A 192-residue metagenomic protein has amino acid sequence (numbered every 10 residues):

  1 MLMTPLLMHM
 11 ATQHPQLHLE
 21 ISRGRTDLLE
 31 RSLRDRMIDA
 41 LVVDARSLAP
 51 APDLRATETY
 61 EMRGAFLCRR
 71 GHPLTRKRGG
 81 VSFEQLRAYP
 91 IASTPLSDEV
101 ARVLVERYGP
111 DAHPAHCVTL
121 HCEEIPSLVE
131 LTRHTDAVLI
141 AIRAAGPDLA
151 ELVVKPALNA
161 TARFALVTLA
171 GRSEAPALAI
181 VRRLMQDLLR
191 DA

Functional and structural regions predicted by a protein language model:
M1-H14, H18-R31, S173-A179: N-terminal winged-helix
M1-M3, D44, C68, L74-R76 (+3 more regions): Secondary-structure junction motif
P5-H9, D27-G64, C68, A150-K155: Short beta-strand-centered segments that line the small-molecule binding cleft or hinge of alpha/beta clamshell
A11, R55-E58, S82-E84, P110 (+1 more regions): Short secondary-structure boundary/capping segments
Q16-E20, T119, R163-A165: Residues at or immediately flanking beta-strands
R25-E30, R34-I38, D44, S97-V153: Hydrophobic hinge/microswitch elements
P50-T57, M62, E123-S173: Beta-alpha-beta core module
A179-A192: Bilobed periplasmic-binding protein/Venus flytrap-like ligand-binding cleft at the lobe interface of extracytoplasmic
